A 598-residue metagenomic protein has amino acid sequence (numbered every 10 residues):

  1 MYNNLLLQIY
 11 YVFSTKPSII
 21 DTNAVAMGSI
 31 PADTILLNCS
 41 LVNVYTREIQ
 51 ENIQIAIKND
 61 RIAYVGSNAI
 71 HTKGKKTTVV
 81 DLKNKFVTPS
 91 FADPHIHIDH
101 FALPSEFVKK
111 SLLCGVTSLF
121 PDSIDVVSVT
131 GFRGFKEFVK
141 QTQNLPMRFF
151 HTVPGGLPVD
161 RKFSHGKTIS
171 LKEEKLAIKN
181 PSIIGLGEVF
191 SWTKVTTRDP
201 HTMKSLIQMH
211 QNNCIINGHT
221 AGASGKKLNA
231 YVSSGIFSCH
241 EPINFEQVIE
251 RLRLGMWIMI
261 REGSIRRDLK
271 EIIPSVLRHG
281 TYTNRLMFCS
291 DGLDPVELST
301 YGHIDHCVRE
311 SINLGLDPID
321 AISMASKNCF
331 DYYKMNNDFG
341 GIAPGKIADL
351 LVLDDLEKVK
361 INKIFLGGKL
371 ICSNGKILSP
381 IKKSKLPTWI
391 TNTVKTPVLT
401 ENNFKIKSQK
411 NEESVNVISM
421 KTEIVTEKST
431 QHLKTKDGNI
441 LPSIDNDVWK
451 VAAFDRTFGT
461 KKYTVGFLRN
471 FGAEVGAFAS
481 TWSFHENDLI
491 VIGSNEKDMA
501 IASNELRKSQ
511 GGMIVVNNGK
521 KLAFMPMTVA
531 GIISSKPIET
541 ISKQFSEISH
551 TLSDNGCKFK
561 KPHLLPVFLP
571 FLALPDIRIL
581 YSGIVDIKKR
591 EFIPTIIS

Functional and structural regions predicted by a protein language model:
M1-I53, I57-A63, N68, L112-T117 (+2 more regions): Active-site microenvironment of metallo-dependent hydrolases
L5-I9, F13-K16, A24-V25, I30 (+3 more regions): Divalent-metal coordination cores built from histidine and acidic residues
I30-N38, Y45, T72-P121: Replace "His-x-His-based motif
S67-N68, S123-V126, P154-G155, S191 (+6 more regions): Short, ordered loop/turn segments at secondary-structure junctions
F86, H97-I98, I124-V129, V153-V159 (+2 more regions): Acidic, glycine-rich active-site loops and adjacent beta-strand->loop/helix elements that engage anionic groups
T88-P94, P121-I124, T152, G187 (+3 more regions): Active-site neighborhood of phospho(di)ester-bond hydrolases with catalytic His/Asp-centered motifs
T130-G134, D160-K167, T197-H201, K227-Y231 (+9 more regions): Short acidic, glycine/serine/threonine-rich loops at helix termini
T168-E188, K194-I260, R267-F288, E297-N313 (+2 more regions): Histidine/acidic residue-rich metal-binding segments in metalloenzymes
